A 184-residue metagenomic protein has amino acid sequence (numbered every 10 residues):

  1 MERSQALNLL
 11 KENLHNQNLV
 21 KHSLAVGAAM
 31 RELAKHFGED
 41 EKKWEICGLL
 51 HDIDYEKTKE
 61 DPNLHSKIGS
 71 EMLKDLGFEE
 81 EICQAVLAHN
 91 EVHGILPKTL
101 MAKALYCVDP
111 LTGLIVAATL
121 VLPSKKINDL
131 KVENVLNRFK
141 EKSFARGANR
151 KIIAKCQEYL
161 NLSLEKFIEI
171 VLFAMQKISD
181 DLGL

Functional and structural regions predicted by a protein language model:
M1, Q5, K21-A25, L64 (+5 more regions): Conserved active-site and cofactor/substrate-binding residues in soluble primary-metabolism enzymes
M1-D61: Acidic/His-rich, divalent-metal-binding segments that scaffold phosphate/diphosphate chemistry
S4-Q17, A28, I95-L96, L105 (+4 more regions): Metal-centered catalytic cores of metalloenzymes
L7, K11, L24-G27, R31 (+6 more regions): Predominant activation on well-ordered alpha-helical scaffold segments within soluble catalytic domains
N13-L14, M30, A34-F37, L76 (+5 more regions): Structural signal for hydrophobic packing residues in well-ordered secondary-structure cores of soluble enzyme domains
F37-K142, A154: Divalent metal-dependent catalytic cores for phosphoryl transfer on phosphate-bearing substrates
N134-L184: A structured, mid-to-C-terminal "fold-capping" secondary-structure block
